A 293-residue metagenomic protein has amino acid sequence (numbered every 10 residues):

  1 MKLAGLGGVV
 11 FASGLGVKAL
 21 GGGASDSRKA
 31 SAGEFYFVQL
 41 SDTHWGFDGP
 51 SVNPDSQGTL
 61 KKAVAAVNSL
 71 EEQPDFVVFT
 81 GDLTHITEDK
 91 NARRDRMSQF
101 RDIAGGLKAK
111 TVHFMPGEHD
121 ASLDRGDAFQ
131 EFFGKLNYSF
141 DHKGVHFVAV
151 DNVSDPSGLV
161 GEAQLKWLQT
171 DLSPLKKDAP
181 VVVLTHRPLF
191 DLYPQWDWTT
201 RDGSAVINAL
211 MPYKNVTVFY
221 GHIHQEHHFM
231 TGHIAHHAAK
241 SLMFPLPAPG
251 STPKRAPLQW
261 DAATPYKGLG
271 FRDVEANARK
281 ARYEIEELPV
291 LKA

Functional and structural regions predicted by a protein language model:
M1-G23: N-terminal export signals
G22-R94, T170, L192: N-terminal active-site segment of His-dependent metallophosphoesterases
D26-K29, E88-P180, W198-T217, F229-E284: Extended active-site neighborhood of metal-dependent phosphoesterases/phosphodiesterases
D42, G81-D82, G117-E118, H186 (+1 more regions): Active-site glycine-centered loops adjacent to acidic/histidine catalytic or metal-binding residues that shape
T80, K176-L192: Short acidic, glycine-rich surface-loop motifs adjacent to enzyme active sites
L184-L189, V218-E226: Histidine-centered catalytic micro-motifs
I285-A293: C-terminal/domain-terminus segments
